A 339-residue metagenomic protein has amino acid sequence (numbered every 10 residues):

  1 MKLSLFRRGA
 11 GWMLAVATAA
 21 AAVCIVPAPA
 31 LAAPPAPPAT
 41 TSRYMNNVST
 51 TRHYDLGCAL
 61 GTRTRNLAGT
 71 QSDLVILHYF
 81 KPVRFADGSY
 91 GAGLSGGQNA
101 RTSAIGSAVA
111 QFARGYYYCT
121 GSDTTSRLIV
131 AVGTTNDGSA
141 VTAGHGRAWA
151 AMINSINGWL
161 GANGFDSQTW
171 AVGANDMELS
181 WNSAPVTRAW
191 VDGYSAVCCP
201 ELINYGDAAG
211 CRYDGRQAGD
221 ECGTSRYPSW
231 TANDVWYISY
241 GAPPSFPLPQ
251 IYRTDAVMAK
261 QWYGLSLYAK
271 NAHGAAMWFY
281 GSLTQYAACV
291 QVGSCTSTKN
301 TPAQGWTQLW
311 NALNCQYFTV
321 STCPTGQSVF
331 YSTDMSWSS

Functional and structural regions predicted by a protein language model:
M1-A32: Secretory targeting and sorting signals
P29-T41: Low-complexity, acidic Ser/Thr/Pro-rich repeat tracts that form intrinsically disordered stalk/linker regions of very
R52-E201, G206-C211, Q285, V290-C323 (+1 more regions): Substrate-binding cleft of extracellular glycoside hydrolase catalytic domains
H145-S155, R226-P228, M258-Y263: Alpha-helical scaffold elements lining the catalytic groove of polysaccharide deacetylases
D166-W181, N204-D207, G219-A259: Aromatic- and acid-rich polysaccharide-binding/catalytic face of secreted or lumenal carbohydrate-active enzymes
A189-C198, W236-A242, Y263-H273: Short, surface-exposed basic-aromatic patches at helix termini and helix-loop junctions that form
N204-G219, P249-D255, A269-P302: Active-site clefts of carbohydrate-active enzymes
T231-W236, A256-N271, T301-T319: A short, acidic, amphipathic alpha-helical segment used as a generic capping/interface helix at domain edges
